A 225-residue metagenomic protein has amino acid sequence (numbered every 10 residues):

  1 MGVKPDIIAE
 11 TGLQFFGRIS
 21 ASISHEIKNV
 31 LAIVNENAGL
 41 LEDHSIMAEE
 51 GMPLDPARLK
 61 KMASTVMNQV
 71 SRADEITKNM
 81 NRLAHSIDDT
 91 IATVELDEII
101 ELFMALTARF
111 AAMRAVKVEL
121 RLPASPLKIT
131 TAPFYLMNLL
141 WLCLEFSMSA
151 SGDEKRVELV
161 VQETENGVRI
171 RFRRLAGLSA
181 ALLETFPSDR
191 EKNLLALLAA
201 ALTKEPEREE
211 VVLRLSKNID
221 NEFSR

Functional and structural regions predicted by a protein language model:
G2-I8, I27-S71, I91: Histidine phosphotransfer helical core of two-component systems
G17-L31, P133-R156, S188-L197: Conserved ATP-binding N-box helix of the HATPase_c
P53, R58, S86-I99, K128-T130: Short flexible loop/turn segments at helix-to-beta-strand junctions within the C-terminal catalytic HATPase_c
M62-A63, T77-T93, A124-S125, S149-D153: Flexible helix-coil linker/loop segments in the cytosolic histidine kinase module, especially at subdomain junctions
S64, R82, T93-R109, L142: Short beta-to-alpha transition helix within the HATPase_c
S86, T107-K117: A short helix-and-adjacent loop within the catalytic ATP-binding
K117-L127, T164: Conserved catalytic submotifs in the C-terminal HATPase_c
T164-L197, S224-R225: Glycine-rich/acidic phosphate-handling loop/turn and adjacent ATP-lid/helix of nucleotide-binding kinase/ATPase domains
